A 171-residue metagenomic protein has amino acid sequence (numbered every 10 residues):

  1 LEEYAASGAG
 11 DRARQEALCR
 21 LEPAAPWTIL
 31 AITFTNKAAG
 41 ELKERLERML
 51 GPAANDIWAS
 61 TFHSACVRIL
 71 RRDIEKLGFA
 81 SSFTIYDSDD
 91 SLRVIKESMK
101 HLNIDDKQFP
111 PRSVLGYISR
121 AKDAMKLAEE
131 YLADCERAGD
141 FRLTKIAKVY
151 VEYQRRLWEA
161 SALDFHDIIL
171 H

Functional and structural regions predicted by a protein language model:
L1-H171: A basic/glycine-biased coupling hinge at the interface between accessory DNA-binding modules
